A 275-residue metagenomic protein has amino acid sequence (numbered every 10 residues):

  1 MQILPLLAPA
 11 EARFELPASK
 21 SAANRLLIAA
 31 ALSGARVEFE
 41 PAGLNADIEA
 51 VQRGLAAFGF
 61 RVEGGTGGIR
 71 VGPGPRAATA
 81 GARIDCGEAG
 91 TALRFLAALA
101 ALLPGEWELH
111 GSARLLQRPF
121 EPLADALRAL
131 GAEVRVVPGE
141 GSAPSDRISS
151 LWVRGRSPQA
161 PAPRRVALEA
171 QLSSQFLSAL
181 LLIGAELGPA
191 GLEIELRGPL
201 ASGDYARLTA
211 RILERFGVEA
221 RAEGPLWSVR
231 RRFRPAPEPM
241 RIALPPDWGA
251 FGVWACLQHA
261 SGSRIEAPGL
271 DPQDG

Functional and structural regions predicted by a protein language model:
M1-G275: Short, structured segments at the rim of ligand-binding sites
